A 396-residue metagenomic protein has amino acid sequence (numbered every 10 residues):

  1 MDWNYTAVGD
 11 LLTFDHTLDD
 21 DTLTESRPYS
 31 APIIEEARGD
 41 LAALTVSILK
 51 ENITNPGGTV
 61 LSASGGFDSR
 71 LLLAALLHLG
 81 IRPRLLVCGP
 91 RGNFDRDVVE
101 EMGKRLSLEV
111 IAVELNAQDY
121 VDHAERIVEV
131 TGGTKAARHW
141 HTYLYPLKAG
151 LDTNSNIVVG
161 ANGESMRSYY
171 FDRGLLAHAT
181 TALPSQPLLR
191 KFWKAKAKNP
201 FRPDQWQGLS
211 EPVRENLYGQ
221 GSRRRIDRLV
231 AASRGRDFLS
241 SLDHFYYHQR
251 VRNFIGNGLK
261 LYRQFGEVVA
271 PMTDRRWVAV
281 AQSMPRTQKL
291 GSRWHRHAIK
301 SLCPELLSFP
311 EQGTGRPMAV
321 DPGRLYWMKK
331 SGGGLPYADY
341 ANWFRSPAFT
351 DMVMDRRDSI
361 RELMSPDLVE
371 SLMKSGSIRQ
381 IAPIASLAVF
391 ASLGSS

Functional and structural regions predicted by a protein language model:
M1-S26: N-terminal glutamine amidotransferase
W3, R27, Q118, L335-A338: Intrinsically disordered, low-complexity segments enriched in small/polar residues
D15, G132-T134, S375-G376: Short loop/turn hinge sites at secondary-structure boundaries
D15, G58, G89, G160 (+3 more regions): Glycine-centered flexibility motif
T17-P28, R357-P366: Short alpha-helical hairpin
D20, L77, F171-G174, A319-P322 (+1 more regions): Amphipathic, positively biased hydrophobic alpha-helical segments used for protein targeting and membrane insertion
R27-G235, L259-L306, L393-S396: ATP-dependent adenylate-handling active sites, centered on carboxylate activation for C-N bond formation
G208-S396: Adenosyl-5′-phosphate
